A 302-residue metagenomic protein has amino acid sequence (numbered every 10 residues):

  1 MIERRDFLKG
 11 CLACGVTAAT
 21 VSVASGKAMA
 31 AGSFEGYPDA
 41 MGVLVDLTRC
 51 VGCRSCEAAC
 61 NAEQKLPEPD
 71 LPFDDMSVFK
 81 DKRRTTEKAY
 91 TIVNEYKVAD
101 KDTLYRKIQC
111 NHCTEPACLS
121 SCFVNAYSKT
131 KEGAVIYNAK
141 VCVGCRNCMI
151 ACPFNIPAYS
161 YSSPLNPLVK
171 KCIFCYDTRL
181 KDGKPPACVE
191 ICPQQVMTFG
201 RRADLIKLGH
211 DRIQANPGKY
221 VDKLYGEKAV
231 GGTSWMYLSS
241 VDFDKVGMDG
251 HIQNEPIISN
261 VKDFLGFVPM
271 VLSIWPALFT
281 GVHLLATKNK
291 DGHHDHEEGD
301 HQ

Functional and structural regions predicted by a protein language model:
M1-G15: N-terminal secretory signal peptides and thylakoid transit peptides that target proteins across membranes
S22-G52, C56-E57, L285-Q302: C-terminal segment of N-terminal export signals and the immediately downstream linker at the start of the mature
K27-S33, S55-M76, Y90-V93, E115-V141 (+5 more regions): Iron-sulfur cluster-binding cysteine motifs and their immediate structural context in ferredoxin-like electron-transfer
C50, C113, F174-T178, G183: Short Cys/His-rich zinc-binding micro-motifs
A99-A117: Right-handed parallel beta-helix
N166-K170: Short, conserved phosphate-binding/catalytic loop or strand-edge motifs used in phosphoryl-/nucleotidyl-transfer
T198-H296: Long, compositionally biased charged/polar accessory segments in the mid-to-C-terminal portions of proteins
